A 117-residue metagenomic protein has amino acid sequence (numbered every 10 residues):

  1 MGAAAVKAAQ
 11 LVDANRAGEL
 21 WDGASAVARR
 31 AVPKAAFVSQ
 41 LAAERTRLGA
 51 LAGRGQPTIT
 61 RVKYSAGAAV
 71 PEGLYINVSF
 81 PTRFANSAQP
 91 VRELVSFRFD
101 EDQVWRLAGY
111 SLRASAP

Functional and structural regions predicted by a protein language model:
A3, G18-G73, N77: Short solvent-exposed beta->alpha transition segments
A8, V12-E19: Short helix-adjacent coil turns
A9-L11, V27, V95-F97: Alpha-helical interaction segments
D13, D22, D100-D102: Acidic-enriched, low-complexity/disordered segments with a strong bias for Aspartate over Glutamate
R61-P117: Exposed beta-sheet edge and beta->alpha loop/turn motif
